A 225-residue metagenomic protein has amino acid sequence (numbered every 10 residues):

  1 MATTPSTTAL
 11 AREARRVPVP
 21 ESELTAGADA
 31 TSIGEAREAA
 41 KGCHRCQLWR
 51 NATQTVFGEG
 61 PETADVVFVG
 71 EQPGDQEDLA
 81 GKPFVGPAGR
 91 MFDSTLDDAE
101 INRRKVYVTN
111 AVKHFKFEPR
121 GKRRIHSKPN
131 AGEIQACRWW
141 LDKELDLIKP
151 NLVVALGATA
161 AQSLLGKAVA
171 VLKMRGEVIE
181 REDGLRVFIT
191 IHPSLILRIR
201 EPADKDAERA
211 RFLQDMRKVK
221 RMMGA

Functional and structural regions predicted by a protein language model:
A2-A225: A polyanion-binding, active-site-adjacent surface
